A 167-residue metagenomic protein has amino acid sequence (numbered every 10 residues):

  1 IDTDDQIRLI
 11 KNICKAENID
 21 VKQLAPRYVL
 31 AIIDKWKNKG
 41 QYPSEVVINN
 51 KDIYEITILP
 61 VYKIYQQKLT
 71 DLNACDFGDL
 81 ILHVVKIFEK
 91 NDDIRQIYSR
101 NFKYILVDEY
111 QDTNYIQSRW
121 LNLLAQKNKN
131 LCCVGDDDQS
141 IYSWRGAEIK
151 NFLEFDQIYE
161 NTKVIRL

Functional and structural regions predicted by a protein language model:
I1-I32, E45, L153, T162: Conserved P-loop NTPase-based nucleic-acid remodeling module centered on helicase motor cores
Q23-D34, E55, L59, G78: Short, well-structured alpha-helical segments
K39: N-terminal cationic and glycine-rich segments that engage phosphates or anionic surfaces
D52-E154, R166-L167: Conserved helicase NTPase motor core
I158-Y159: ATPase/helicase motor core of nucleic-acid motors
